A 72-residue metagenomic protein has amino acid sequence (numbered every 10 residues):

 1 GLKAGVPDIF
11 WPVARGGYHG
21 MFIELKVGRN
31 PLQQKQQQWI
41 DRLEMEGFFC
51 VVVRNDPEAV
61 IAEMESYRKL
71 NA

Functional and structural regions predicted by a protein language model:
G1-A72: Catalytic phosphate/metal-binding cores of nucleic-acid and nucleotide-processing enzymes, i.e., regions that mediate
